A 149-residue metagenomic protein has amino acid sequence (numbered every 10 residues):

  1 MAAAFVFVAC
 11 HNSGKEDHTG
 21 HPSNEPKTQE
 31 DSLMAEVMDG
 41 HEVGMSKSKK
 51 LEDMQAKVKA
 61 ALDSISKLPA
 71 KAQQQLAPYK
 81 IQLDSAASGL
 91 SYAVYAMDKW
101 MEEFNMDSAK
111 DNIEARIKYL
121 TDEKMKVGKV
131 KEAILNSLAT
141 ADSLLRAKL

Functional and structural regions predicted by a protein language model:
V6-A9: C-terminal motif of bacterial Sec signal peptides marking the signal peptidase cleavage site
N12-S64: Immediate post-signal-peptide N-terminus of mature secreted/exported proteins
K47-L149: Intrinsically disordered, glycine/charged-rich N-terminal periplasmic/extracytoplasmic linker segments that lie
